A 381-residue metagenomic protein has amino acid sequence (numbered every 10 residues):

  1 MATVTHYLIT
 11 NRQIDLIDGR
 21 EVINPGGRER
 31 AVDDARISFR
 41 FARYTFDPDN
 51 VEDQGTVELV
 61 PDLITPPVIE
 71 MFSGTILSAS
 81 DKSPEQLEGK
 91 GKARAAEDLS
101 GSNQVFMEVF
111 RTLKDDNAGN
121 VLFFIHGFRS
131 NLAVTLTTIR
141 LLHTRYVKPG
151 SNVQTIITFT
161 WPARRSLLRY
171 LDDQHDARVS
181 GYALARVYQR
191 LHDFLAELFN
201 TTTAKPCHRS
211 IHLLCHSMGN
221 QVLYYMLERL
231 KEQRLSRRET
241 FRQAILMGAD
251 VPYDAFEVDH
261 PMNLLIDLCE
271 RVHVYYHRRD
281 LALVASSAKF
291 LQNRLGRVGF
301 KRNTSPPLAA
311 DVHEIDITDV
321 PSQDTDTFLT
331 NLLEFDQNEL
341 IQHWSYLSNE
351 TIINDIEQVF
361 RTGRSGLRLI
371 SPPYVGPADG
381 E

Functional and structural regions predicted by a protein language model:
M1-K92, L136, S151-R209, L227-E381: Lipolytic serine-hydrolase domain surface
I9, F124-I125, L214, Y275: Short hydrophobic segments within beta-strands
E88-A118: Acidic, polar low-complexity linker/tail segments
M107-P162: Short, surface-exposed "cap/lid" segments of acyl-processing enzymes
H126-G127, S217, Y225, G248: Short catalytic micro-motifs in class I SAM-dependent methyltransferases
L141, Y225-M226: Active-site signature of alpha/beta-hydrolase-fold catalytic machinery across serine- and Asp/Cys-nucleophile hydrolases
L184, C215-G219, L223: Gly/Ala-rich beta-loop-alpha elbow adjacent to hydrolase catalytic centers
H212, H216-S217, I245: Residue in the alpha/beta-hydrolase core beta-strand immediately N-terminal to the catalytic nucleophile
